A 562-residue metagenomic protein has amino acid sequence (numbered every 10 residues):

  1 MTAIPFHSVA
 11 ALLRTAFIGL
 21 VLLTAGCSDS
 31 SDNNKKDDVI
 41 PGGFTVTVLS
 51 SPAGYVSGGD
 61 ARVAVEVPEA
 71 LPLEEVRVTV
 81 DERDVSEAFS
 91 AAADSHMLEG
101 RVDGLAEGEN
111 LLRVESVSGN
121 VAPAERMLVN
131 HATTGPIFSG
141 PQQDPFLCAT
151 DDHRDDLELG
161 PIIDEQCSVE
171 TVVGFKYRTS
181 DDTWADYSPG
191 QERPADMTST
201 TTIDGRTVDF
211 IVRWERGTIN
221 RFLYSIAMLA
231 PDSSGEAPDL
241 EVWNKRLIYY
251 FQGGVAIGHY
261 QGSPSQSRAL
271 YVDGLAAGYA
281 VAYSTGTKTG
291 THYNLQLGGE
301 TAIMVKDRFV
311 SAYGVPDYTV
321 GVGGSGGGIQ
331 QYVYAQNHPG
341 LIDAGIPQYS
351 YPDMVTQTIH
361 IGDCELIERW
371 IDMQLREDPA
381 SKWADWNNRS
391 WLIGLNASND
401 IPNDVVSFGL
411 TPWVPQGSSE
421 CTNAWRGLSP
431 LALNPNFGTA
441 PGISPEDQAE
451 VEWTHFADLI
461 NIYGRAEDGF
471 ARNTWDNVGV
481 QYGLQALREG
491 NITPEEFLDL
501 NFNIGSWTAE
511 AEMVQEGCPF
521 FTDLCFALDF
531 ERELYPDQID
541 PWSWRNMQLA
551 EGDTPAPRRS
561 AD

Functional and structural regions predicted by a protein language model:
M1-A11: N-terminal secretory signal peptides that target proteins for export/translocation
A10-I18: Sec-dependent signal peptide recognition, specifically the positively charged N-region followed immediately by
I18-V21, T47: N-terminal hydrophobic alpha-helix used for membrane targeting or insertion
L23-G26: C-terminal motif of bacterial Sec signal peptides marking the signal peptidase cleavage site
S28-S30: Bacterial signal peptide processing site
N33-D562: C-terminal His-loop and adjacent cap/lid subdomain of alpha/beta-hydrolase
